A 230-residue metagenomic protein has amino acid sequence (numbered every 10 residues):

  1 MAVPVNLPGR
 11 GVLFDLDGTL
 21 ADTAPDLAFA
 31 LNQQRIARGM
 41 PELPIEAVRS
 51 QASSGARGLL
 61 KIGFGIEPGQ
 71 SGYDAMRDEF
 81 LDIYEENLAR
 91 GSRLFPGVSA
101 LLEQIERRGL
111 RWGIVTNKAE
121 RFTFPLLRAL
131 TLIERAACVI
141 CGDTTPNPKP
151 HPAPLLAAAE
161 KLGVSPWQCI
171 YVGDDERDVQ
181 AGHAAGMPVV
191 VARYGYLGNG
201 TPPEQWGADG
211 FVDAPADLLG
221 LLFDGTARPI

Functional and structural regions predicted by a protein language model:
A2-A100, E106-R108, A119-R121: N-terminal helical cap/lid subdomain that shapes the substrate entry/recognition surface in HAD-like hydrolases
V5-L7, R107-L110, L162-Q168, G225-P229: Glycine-rich phosphate-binding loop signature in dinucleotide/nucleotide-binding domains
L20, L94, W112, Y171-V172 (+1 more regions): Conserved SAM-binding loop
I36-R38, L59-E67, G91, S99 (+4 more regions): Substrate-recognition/cap helix-loop segment adjacent to the acidic, metal-dependent catalytic center of Asp-based
L43-A47, G72, E134-C138, P166-I170: Short acidic capping loops at alpha-helix termini that bridge into adjacent secondary structure
N117, D143, D175, R193-Y196 (+1 more regions): Short secondary-structure boundary segments
L132-V139, P202-G220: Structural recognition of alpha->loop->beta junctions
Y171-G210: Acidic, Mg2+-coordinating phosphoryl-transfer loop and its flanking beta/alpha structural elements, shared across
